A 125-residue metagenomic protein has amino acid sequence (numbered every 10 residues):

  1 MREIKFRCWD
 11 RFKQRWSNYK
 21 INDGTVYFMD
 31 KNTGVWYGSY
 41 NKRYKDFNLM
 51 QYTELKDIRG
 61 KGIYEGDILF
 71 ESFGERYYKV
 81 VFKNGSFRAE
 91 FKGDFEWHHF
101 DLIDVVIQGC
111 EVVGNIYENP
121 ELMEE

Functional and structural regions predicted by a protein language model:
M1-E125: Secondary-structure transition motif
